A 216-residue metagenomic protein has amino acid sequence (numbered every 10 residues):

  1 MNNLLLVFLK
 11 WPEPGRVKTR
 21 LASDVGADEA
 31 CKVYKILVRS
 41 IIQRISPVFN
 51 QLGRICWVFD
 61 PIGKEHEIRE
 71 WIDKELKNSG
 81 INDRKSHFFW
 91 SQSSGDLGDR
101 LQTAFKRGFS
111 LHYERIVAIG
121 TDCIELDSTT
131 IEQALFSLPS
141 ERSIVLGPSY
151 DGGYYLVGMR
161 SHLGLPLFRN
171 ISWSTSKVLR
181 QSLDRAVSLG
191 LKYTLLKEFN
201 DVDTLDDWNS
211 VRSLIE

Functional and structural regions predicted by a protein language model:
M1-L21: N-terminal nucleotide-binding beta1-loop-alpha1 segment
Y34-L52: A short, N-terminal amphipathic alpha-helix
G53-P61: Short beta-strand/loop segment that forms part of the nucleotide-sugar
R69-R115, T175: Short phosphate-binding loop-to-helix
V117-I119: Short aromatic-hydrophobic micro-motifs that form the base-stacking/packing surface for donor nucleotide recognition
L126-D151: Conserved donor-nucleotide/metal-binding helix-loop-beta segment in metal-dependent transferases, i.e., the alpha-helix
D151, M159-G190: Catalytic-core segments of class I nucleotidyltransferases/pyrophosphorylases that form NMP-activated intermediates
S176, R180-E216: Conserved alpha/beta core of the MobA/IspD/sugar-nucleotide pyrophosphorylase nucleotidyltransferase superfamily
